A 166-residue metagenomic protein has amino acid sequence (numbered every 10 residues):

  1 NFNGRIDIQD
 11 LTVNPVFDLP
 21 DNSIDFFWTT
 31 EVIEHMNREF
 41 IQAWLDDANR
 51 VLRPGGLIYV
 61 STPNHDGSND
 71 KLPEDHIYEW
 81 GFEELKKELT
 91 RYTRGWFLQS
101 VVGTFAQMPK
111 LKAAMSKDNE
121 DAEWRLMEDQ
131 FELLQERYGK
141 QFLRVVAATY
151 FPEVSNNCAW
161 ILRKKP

Functional and structural regions predicted by a protein language model:
N1-I6: Short, conserved SAM-binding/catalytic segment of Class I S-adenosyl-L-methionine-dependent methyltransferases
I8-V16, F26-T29, M36-R53, L57-K165: S-adenosyl-L-methionine-dependent methyltransferase catalytic module, highlighting the catalytic core
L19-P20: Structural alpha-helical scaffold elements that stabilize or flank donor/cofactor-binding regions in carbohydrate
